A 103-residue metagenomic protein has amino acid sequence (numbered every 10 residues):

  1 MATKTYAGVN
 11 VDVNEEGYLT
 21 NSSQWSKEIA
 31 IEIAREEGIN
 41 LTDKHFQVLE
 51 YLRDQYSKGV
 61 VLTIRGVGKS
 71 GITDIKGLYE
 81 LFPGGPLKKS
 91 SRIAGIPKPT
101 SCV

Functional and structural regions predicted by a protein language model:
K4-R35: N-terminal first-folded block
V13, I64-V103: Helix-rich interaction surfaces within compact, conserved domain-sized segments that mediate assembly or partner
N21-W25, N40, F82: A generic short alpha-helical patch detector that favors 3-5-residue windows in or near N-terminal regions
A30-R53, S57-G59, I64-G66, G71 (+2 more regions): Metallocofactor- and cofactor-centric catalytic cores in central/energy metabolism, strongly enriched
